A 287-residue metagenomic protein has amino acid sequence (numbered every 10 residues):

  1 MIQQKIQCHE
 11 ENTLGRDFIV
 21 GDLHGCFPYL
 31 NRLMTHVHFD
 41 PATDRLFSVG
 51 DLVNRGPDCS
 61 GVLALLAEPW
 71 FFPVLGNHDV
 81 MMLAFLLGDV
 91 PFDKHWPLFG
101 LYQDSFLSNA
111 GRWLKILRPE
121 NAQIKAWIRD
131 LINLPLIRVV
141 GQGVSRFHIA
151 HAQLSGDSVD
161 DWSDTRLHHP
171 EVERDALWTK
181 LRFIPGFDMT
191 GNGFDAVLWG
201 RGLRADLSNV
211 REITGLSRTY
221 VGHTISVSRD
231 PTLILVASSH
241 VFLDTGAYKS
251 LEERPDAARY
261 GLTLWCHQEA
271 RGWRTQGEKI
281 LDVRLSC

Functional and structural regions predicted by a protein language model:
M1-A64: N-terminal active-site segment of His-dependent metallophosphoesterases
K5-T13, H38-F39, L63-L66, R138-G143 (+2 more regions): A short acidic-Thr-Gly-centered motif at the start of a beta-strand
L14-R16, P41-D44, E68-W70, V144-R146 (+1 more regions): A general structural motif
V20-G21, F47-G50, P73-G76, I149-A150 (+2 more regions): Active-site neighborhood of phospho(di)ester-bond hydrolases with catalytic His/Asp-centered motifs
H24-P28, N54-P57, V80-A84, S155-D157 (+3 more regions): Active-site environment of divalent metal-dependent phosphoester hydrolases
C59-V62, A67-F147, A152-G156, D160-K180: Active-site neighborhood of divalent metal-dependent phosphoester bond hydrolases
L98-G111, K180-S217, T232, E253-D256: Active site of divalent-metal-dependent phosphoester/diester hydrolases
G202-T275: Conserved beta-sheet core of the metallophosphoesterase superfamily
